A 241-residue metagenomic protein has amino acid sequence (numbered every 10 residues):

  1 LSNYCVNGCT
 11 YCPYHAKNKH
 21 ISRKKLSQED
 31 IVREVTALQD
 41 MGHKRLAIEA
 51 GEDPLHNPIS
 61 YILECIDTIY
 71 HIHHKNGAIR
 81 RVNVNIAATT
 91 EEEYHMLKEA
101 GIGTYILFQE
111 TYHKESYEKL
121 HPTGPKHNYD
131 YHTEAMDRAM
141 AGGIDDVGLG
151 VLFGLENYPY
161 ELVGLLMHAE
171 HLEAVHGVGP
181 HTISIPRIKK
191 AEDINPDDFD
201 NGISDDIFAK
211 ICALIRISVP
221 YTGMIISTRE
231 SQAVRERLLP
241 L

Functional and structural regions predicted by a protein language model:
S2-A16: Local cysteine-cluster metal-coordination motifs and their immediate loop/turn environment, predominantly Fe-S cluster
N3, E110-T111, A209-I211: Short, flexible segments with low predicted structural confidence
C5, T90, E230-S231: A generic "binding-loop/recognition-motif" signal
G8, K114-Y117, A191-N195: Short acidic/His/Gly/Ser-rich catalytic and metal-binding motifs that mark active-site loops of diverse hydrolases
C9, L107, L238: Residue-level signature of catalytic and energy-coupling elements of molecular machines, predominantly ATP/GTP-dependent
N18-L165, A169-H171: Conserved Radical SAM active-site core
R33, Q39, K75, V163 (+2 more regions): Auxiliary Fe-S-binding modules of radical SAM enzymes
